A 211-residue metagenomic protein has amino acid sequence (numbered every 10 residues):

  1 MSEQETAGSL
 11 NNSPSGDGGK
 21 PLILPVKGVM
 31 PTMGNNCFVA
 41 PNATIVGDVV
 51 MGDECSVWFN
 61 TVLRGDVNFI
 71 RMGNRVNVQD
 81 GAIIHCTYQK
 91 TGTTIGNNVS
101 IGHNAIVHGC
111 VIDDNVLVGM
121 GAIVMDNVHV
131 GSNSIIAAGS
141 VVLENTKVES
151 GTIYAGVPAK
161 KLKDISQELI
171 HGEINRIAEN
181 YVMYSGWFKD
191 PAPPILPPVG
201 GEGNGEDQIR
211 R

Functional and structural regions predicted by a protein language model:
S2-V29, D66, M72-N74, D80-T87 (+3 more regions): Glycine-rich hexapeptide-repeat left-handed beta-helix
T32-N77, G81-T87: A positional/architectural concept
S100: Short proline/glycine- and basic residue-enriched helix-capping loop/turn segments at helix->loop/beta transitions
